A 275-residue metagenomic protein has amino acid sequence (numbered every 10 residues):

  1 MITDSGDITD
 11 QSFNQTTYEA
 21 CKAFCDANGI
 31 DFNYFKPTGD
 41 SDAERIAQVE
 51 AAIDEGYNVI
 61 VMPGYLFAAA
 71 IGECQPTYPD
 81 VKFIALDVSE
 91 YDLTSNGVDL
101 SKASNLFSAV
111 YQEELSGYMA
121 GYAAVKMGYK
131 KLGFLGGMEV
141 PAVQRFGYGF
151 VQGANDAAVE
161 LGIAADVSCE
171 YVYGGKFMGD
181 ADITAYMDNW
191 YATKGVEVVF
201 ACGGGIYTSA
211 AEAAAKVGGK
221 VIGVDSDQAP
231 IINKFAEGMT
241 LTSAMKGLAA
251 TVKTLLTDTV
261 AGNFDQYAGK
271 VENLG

Functional and structural regions predicted by a protein language model:
M1-G275: A residue-level marker of the well-folded mature domains of exported/periplasmic proteins
